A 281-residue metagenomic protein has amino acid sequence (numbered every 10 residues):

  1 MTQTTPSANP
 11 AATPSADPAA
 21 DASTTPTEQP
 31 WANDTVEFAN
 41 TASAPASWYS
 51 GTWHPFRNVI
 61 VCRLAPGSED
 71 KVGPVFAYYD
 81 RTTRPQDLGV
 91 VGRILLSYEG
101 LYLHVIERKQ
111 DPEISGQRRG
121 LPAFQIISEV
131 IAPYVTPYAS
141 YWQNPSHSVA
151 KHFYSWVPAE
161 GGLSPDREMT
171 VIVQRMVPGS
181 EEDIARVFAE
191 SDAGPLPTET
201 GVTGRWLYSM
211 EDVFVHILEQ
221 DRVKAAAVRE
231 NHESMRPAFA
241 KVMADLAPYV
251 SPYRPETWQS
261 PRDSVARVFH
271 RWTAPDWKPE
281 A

Functional and structural regions predicted by a protein language model:
T2-P6, P10, P14-D17, D21-Q86 (+6 more regions): Short S/T/G/P-rich N-terminal loop/turn motif that feeds into the first structured element of a domain
E129-P133, A244: A short, structured active-site edge motif that brings together acidic residues
A240-S251: Anionic, Ser/Thr-rich low-complexity intrinsically disordered regions
